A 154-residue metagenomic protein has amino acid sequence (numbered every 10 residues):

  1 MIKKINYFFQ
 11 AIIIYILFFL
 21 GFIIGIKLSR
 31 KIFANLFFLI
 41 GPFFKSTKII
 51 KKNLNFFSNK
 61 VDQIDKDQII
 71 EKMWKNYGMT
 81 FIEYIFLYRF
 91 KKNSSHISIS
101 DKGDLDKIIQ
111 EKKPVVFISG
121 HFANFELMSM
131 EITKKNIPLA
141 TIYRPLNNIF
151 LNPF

Functional and structural regions predicted by a protein language model:
I2-S119, F154: Membrane-anchoring hydrophobic helices of lipid-metabolizing enzymes
K113-F154: Catalytic core of membrane glycerolipid acyltransferases/transacylases, capturing the structured, soluble-facing
